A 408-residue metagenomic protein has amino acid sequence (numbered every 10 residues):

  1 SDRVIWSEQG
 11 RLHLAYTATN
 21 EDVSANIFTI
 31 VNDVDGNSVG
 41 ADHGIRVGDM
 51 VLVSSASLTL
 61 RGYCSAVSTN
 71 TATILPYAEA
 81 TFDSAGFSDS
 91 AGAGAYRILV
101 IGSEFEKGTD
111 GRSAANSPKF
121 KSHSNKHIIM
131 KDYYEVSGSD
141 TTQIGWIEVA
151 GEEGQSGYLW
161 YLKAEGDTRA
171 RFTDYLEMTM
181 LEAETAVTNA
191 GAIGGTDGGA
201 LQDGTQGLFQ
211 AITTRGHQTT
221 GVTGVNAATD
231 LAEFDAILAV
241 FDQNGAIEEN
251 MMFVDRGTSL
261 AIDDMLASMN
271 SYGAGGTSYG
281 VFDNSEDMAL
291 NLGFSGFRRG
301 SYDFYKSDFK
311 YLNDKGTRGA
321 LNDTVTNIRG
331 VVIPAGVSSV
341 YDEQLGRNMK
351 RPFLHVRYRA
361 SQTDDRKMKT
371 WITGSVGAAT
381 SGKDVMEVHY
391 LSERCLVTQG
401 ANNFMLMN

Functional and structural regions predicted by a protein language model:
S1-G296, Y302, D308-R318, N322 (+1 more regions): Flexible, glycine/threonine- and acidic-rich loop/arm segments that mediate assembly and lattice contacts in viral
T326-N327: Short, surface-exposed, low-complexity cationic segments
